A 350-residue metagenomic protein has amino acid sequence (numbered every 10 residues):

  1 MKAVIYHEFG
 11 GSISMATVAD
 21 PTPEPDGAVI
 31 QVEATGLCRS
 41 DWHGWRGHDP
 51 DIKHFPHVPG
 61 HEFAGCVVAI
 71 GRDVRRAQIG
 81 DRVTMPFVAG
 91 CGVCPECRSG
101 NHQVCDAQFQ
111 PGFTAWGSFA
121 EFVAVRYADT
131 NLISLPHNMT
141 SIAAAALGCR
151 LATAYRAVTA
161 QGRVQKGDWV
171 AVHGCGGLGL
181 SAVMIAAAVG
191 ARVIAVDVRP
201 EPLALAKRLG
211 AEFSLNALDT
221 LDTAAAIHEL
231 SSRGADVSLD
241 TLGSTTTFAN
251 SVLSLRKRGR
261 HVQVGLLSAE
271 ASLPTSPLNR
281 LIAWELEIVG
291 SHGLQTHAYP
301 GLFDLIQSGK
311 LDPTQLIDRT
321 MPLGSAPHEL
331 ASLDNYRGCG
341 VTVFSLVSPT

Functional and structural regions predicted by a protein language model:
A19-T35, H48-P95, P136-M139: Glycine-rich beta-strand-centered segment in the early N-terminal region that forms part of a ligand/cofactor-binding
E33-T35, R72, V88, H102 (+3 more regions): Short, surface-exposed secondary-structure boundary micro-motifs
R82, M139-D219, A225: Mid-domain Rossmann-like dinucleotide-binding core that forms the NAD(H)/NADP(H) cofactor-binding site
R82, W169, G259-H261, E287: Short glycine-centered segments of the SAM/dcSAM-binding site in methyltransferase folds
C91-H173: NAD(P)H dinucleotide-binding glycine-rich loop of Rossmann-like/cofactor-binding domains, especially the beta1-alpha1
G162, A204, R208-E285, P349-T350: Glycine-rich cofactor phosphate-binding loops and adjacent beta1-alpha1 units of small-molecule cofactor enzyme domains
A249-L253, T296-T350: C-terminal hydrophobic helical "lid"/dimerization subdomain of Rossmann-like NAD(P)H-dependent oxidoreductases
R260, T275-Q315: Rossmann-fold dehydrogenase core element
